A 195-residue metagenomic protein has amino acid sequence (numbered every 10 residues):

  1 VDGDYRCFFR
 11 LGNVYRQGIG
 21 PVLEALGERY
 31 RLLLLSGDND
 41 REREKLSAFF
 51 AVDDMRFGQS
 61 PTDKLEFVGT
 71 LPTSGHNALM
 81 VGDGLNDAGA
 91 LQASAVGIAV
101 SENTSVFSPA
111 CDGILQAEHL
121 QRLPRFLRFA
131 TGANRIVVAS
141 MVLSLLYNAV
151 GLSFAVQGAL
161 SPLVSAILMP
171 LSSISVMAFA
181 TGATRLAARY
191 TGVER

Functional and structural regions predicted by a protein language model:
V1-A139: Conserved ATP-binding TGD loop and adjacent catalytic N/P-domain core of P-type ATPases
C111-R195: Membrane-embedded transport module
